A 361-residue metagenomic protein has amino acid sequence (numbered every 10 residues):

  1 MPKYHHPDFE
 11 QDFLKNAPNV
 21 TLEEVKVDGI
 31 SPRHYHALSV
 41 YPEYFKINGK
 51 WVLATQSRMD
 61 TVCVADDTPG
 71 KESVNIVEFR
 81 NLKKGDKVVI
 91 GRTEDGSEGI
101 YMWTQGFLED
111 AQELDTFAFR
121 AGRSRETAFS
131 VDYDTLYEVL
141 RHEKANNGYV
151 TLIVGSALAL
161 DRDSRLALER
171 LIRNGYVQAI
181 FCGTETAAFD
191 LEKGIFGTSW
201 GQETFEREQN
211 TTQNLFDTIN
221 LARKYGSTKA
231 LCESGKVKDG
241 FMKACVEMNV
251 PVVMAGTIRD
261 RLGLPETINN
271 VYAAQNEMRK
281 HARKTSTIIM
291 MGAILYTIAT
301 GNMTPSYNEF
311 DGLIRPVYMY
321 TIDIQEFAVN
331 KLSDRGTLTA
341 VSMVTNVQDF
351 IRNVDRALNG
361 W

Functional and structural regions predicted by a protein language model:
M1-K83: Long terminal accessory regions outside catalytic cores
V27, V77, V139-H142, N146-S227: Metabolite-binding pocket within alpha/beta catalytic cores that recognizes anionic/polar moieties
T55, I90, L152-V154, A179-G183 (+3 more regions): General beta-strand structural signal in soluble alpha/beta enzymes
K83-G91: Loop/turn positions that initiate beta-strands
E94-G96, V154-R162, E185-A188, D260 (+1 more regions): Gly/Ser/Thr-rich loops at beta-strand to alpha-helix junctions that form or flank small-molecule/cofactor-binding
I100-T104, R162-A167, D190-F196, L264-T267 (+2 more regions): Short acidic, glycine/serine/threonine-rich loops at helix termini
E109-S124, N220-K224: Gly-rich Lys/Arg/Thr-decorated short loops/hinges at beta-loop-alpha junctions or inter-strand turns that position
E203-T204, E208-V252, T257-I288, A293-W361: C-terminal functional extensions of proteins
